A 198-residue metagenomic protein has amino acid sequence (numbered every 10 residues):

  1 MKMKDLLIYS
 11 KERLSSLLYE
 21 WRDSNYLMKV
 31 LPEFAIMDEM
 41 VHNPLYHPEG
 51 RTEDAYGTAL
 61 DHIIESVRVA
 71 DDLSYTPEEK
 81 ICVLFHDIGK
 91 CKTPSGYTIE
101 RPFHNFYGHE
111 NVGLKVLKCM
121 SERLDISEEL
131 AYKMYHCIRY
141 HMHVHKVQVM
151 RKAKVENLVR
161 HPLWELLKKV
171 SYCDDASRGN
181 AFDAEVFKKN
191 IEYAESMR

Functional and structural regions predicted by a protein language model:
M1-H104: Acidic/His-rich, divalent-metal-binding segments that scaffold phosphate/diphosphate chemistry
M1-M3, M28, M37-M40, M120 (+4 more regions): Detector for methionine-enriched segments
K2, R13-L17, Y26-K29, I36 (+5 more regions): Exposed alpha-helical structural elements
E12, M37, E49, H109-E110 (+3 more regions): Generic signature of intrinsically disordered, low-complexity segments enriched in small/polar residues
D61, E65-N180: Divalent metal-dependent catalytic cores for phosphoryl transfer on phosphate-bearing substrates
V149, G179-R198: Terminal helices and disordered tails flanking the catalytic cores of nucleotide-processing hydrolases
